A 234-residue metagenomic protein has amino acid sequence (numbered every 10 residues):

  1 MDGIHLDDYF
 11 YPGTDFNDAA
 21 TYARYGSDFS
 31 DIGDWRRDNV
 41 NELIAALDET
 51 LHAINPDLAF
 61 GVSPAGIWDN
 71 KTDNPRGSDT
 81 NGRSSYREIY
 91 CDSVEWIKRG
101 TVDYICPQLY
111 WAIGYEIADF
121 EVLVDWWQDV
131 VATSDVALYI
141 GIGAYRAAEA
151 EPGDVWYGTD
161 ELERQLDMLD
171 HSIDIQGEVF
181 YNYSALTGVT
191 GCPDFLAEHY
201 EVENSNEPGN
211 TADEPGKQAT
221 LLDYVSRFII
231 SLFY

Functional and structural regions predicted by a protein language model:
M1-T101, Y110-W111: Polysaccharide-binding and catalytic clefts of secreted carbohydrate-active enzymes
F10-Y11, F16, F29, F60 (+7 more regions): Phenylalanine-focused residue identity feature
A19-A20, P75-G77, F120-V122, P193-F195: Short, glycine/charged-enriched secondary-structure capping and boundary segments
I32-F60, A65, E116-A148, E201-S205 (+1 more regions): P-loop/Walker A phosphate-binding loop and immediately adjacent motor/lid segment at beta-alpha junctions
V40-A45, Y86-Y90, D119-D125, W156-Q165: Well-ordered, non-membrane alpha-helical segments in soluble/globular domains
Y90-E116, V130-E214: Substrate-binding cleft of secreted/luminal carbohydrate-active enzymes
T211-Y234: C-terminal cell-surface addressing/anchoring modules of secreted/extracellular proteins
